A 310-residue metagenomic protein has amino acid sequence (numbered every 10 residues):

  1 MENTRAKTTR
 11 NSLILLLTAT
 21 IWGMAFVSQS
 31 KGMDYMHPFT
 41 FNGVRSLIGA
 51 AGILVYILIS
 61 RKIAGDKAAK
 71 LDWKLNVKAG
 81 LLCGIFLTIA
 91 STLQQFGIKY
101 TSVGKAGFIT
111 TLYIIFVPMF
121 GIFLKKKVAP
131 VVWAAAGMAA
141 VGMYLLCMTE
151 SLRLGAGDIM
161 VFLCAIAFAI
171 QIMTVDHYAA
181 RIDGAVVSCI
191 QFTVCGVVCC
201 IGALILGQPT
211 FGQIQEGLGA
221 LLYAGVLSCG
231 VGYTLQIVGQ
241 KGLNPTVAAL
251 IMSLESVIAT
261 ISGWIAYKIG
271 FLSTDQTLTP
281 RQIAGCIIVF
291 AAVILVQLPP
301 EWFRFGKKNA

Functional and structural regions predicted by a protein language model:
M1-G43, I85, I89, L93 (+4 more regions): Glycine-/small-residue-enriched transmembrane alpha-helix faces in small-molecule transporters and effluxers
E2, S46, R61-K62, G217-G219 (+1 more regions): C-terminal-most transmembrane helix of multi-pass membrane proteins
R10-T18, D66-L93, M138, A156-C164 (+2 more regions): Loop-to-transmembrane-helix transition segments
A19, V44, A106-L112, V175-G196 (+1 more regions): Helix-helix packing/entry segments at the starts of transmembrane helices
A25, L54, S60-T110, M143-L145 (+1 more regions): Specific transmembrane alpha-helical segments of multi-pass solute transporters/efflux pumps, especially DMT/EamA
F39, I53, V117-P118, F123 (+4 more regions): Transmembrane alpha-helical segments that form core, pore/gating elements of small-molecule transporters/exporters
G52-I57, Y113-A134, V257-R281: C-terminal transmembrane-helix exit sites in multi-pass transporters
I53, V128-M148, F168, C199 (+3 more regions): Hydrophobic transmembrane alpha-helices of multi-pass small-molecule transport proteins
